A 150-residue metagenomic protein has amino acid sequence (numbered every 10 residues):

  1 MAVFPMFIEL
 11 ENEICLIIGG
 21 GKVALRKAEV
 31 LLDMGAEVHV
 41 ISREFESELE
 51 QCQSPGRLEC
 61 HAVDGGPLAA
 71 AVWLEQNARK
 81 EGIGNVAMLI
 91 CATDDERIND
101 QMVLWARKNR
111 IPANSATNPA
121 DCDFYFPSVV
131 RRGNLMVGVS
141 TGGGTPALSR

Functional and structural regions predicted by a protein language model:
M1-E44, L49-C52: Hydrophobic, well-ordered beta-alpha structural blocks that scaffold small-molecule cofactor pockets
I14, A87-M88: Structural motif
K22-V23, E96-R97, G143: Residue-level detector of alpha-helix initiation sites
V38, W73, R110-A113: Hydrophobic beta-strand scaffold residues
G56-L58, A62-I83: Glycine-rich, highly charged phosphate/nucleotide-binding loops
N77, T93-D94, T141: Short glycine-/small-residue-rich Rossmann-like dinucleotide-binding loops
M88-D94, N99-Y125: ADP-ribose/adenylate-binding Rossmann-like module
G143-R150: An accessory alpha-helical subdomain
